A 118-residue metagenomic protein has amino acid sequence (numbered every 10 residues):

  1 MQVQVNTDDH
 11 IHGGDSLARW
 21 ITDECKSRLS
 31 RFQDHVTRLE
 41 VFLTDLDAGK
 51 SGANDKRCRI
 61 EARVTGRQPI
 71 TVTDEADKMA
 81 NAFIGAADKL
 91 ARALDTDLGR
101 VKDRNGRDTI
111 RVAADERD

Functional and structural regions predicted by a protein language model:
M1-D118: N-terminal, polar/charged subdomain of small-to-medium soluble alpha/beta proteins
